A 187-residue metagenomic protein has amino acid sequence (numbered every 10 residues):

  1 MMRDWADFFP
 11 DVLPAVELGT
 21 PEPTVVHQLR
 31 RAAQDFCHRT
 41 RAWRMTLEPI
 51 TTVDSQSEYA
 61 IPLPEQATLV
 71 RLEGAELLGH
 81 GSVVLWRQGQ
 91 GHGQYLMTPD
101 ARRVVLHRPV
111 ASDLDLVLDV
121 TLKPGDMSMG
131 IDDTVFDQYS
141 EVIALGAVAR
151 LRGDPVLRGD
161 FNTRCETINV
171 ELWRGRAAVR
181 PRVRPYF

Functional and structural regions predicted by a protein language model:
M1-F187: Glycine-enriched, solvent-exposed interface loops adjoining structured elements
